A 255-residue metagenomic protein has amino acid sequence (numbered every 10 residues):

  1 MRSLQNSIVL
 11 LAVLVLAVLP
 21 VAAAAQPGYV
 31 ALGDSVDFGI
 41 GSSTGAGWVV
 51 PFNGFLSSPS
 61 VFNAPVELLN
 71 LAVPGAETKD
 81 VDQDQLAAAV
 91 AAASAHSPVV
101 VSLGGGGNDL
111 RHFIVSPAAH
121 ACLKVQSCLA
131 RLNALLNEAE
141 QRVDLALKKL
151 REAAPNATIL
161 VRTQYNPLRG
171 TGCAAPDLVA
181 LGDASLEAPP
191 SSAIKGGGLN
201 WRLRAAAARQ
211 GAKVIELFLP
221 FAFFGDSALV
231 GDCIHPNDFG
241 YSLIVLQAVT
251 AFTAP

Functional and structural regions predicted by a protein language model:
M1-L10: Bacterial N-terminal signal peptides that target proteins for export
V9-L19: Bacterial N-terminal signal peptides
V21-Q26, V81-V101, L145-N156: Short amphipathic alpha-helices and their capping/turn segments at secondary-structure boundaries
A24-P74, V101: Serine-esterase "nucleophile elbow" of acetyl-processing enzymes
S35-F38, V73-K79, G106-H112, Y165-G170 (+1 more regions): Solvent-exposed loop/turn segments at secondary-structure junctions within structured extracellular/periplasmic domains
P74, L123-E140, L186-S192: Surface-exposed cleft-lining segments at the edges of enzyme active sites
D80-L136, N166-P167: Oxyanion-hole/transition-state-stabilizing segment in secreted/luminal serine hydrolases and related acyltransferases
Q164-P255: Catalytic His-Asp segment of secreted/periplasmic serine-dependent ester chemistry enzymes
